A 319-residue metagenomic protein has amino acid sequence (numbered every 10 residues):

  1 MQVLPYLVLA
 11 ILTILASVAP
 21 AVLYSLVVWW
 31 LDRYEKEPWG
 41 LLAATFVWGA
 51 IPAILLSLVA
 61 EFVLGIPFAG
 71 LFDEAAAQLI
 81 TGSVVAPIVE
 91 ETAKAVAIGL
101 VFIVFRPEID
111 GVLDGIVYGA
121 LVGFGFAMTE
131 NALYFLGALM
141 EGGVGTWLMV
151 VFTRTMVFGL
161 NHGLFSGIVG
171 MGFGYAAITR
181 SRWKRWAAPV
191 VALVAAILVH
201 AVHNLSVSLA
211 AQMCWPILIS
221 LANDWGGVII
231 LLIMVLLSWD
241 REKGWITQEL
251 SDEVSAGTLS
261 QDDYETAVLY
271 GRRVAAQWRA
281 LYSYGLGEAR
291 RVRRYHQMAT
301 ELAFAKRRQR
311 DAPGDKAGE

Functional and structural regions predicted by a protein language model:
M1-E319: Hydrophobic alpha-helical segments at protein termini of multi-pass membrane proteins
